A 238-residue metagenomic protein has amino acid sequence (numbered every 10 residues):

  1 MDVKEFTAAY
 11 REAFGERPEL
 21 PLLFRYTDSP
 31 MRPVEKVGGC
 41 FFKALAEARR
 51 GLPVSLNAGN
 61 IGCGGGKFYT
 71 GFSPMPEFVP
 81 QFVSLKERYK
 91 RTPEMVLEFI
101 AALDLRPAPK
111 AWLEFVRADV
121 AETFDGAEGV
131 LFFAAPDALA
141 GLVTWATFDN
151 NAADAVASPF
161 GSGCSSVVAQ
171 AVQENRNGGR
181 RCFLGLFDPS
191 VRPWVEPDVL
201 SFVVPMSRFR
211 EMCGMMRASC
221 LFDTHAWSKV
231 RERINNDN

Functional and structural regions predicted by a protein language model:
V3-N238: Acidic, serine/proline-rich low-complexity intrinsically disordered regions
